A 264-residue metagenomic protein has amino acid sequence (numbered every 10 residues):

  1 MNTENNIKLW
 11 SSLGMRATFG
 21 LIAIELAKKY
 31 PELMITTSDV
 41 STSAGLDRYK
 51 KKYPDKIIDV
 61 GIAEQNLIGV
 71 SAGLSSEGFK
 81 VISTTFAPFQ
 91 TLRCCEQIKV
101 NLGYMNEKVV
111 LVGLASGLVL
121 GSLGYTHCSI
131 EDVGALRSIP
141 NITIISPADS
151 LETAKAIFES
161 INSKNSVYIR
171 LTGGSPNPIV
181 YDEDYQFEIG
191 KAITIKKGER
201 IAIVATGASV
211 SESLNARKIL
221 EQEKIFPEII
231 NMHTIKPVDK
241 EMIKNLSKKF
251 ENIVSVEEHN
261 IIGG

Functional and structural regions predicted by a protein language model:
M1-R170, S175, Q186: Thiamine diphosphate
N2-N5, A17-F19, K28-E32, T37 (+3 more regions): Thiamine diphosphate
